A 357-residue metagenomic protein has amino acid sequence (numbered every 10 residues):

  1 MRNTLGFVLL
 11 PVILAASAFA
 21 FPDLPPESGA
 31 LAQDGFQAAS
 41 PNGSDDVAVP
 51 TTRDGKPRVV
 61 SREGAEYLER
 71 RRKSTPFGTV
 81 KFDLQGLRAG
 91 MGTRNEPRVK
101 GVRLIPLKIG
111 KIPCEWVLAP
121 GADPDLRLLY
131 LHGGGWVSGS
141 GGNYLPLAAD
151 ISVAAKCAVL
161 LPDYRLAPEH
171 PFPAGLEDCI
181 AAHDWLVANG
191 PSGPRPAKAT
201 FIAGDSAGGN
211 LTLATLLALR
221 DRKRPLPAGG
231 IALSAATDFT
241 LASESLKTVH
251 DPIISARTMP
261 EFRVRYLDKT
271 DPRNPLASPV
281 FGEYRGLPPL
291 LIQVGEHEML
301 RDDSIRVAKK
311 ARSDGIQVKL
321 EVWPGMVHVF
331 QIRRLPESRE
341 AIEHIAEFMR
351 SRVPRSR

Functional and structural regions predicted by a protein language model:
A20-A119, R357: A glycine/proline-hinged amphipathic helix-loop "lid/cap" segment that gates access to hydrophobic ligand pockets
G142-L161: Short amphipathic alpha-helix adjacent to the substrate-entry channel of hydrolases
H170-G190, I345: Alpha/beta-hydrolase active-site loop
G193-S206: Alpha/beta-hydrolase fold nucleophile elbow
L217-T270, G286: Hydrolase active-site cap/lid region
I292-V294: Short beta-strand/loop motif that positions the catalytic acidic residue of the alpha/beta-hydrolase fold
M326-E337: Catalytic histidine-centered segment of alpha/beta-hydrolase-like enzymes
L335-R357: Catalytic active-site module of serine/aspartate enzymes centered on a nucleophile-bearing elbow/loop
